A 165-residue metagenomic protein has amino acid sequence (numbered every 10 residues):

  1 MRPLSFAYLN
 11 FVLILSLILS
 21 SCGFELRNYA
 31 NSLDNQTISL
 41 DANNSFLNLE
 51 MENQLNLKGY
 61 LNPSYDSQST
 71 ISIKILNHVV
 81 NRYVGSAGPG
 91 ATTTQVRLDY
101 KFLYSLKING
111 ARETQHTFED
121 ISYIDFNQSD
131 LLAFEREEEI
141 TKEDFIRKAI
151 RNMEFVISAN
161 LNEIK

Functional and structural regions predicted by a protein language model:
M1-F11: Bacterial N-terminal signal peptides that target proteins for export
I18-S21: C-terminal motif of bacterial Sec signal peptides marking the signal peptidase cleavage site
G23-E25: Bacterial signal peptide processing site
A30-V79: N-terminal segment of the mature soluble domain
N56, Y60, I150, E154-N162: Sec-exported extracytoplasmic/periplasmic mature domains
S72-T117, Y123-E139, E143, R151: Surface-exposed short loop/turn segments
